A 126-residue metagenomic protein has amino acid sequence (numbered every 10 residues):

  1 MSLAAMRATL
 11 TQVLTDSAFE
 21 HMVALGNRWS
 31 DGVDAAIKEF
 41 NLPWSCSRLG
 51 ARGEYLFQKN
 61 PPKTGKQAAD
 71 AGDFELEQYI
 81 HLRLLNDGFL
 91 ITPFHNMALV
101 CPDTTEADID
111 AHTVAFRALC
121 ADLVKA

Functional and structural regions predicted by a protein language model:
M1-A126: Conserved N-terminal phosphate-binding loop of PLP-dependent enzymes in the Aspartate aminotransferase
